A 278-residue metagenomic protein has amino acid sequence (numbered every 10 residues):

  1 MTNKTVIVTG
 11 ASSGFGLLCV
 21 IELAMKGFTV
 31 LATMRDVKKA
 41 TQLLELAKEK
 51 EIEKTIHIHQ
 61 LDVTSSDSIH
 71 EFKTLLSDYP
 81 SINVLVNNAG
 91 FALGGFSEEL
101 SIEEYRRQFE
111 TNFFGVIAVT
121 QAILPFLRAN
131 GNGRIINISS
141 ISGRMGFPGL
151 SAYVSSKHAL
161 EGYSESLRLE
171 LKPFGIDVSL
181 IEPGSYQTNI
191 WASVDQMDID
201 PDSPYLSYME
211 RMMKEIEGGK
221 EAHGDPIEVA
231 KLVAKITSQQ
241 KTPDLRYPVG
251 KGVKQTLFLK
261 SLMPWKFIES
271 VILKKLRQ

Functional and structural regions predicted by a protein language model:
S12-G14: Conserved glycine-rich cofactor-binding loop
Q60-E71, I102: The beta1-alpha1 cofactor-binding region of Rossmann-like NAD(H)/NADP(H)-dependent oxidoreductases
F96-S97, E104-R106: Substrate-binding pocket helix/loop in short-chain dehydrogenase/reductase
T120, S156-A159: Active-site helix of classical SDR
T120-Q121, E165: A short, exposed helix-loop element centered on a Lys and neighboring polar residues
S140: Residue(s) in the substrate-gating loop at a strand-loop-helix junction that position the organic substrate next
K172-K220: C-terminal beta-strand-loop-alpha-helix "lid" module of Rossmann-like NAD(P)-dependent dehydrogenases
